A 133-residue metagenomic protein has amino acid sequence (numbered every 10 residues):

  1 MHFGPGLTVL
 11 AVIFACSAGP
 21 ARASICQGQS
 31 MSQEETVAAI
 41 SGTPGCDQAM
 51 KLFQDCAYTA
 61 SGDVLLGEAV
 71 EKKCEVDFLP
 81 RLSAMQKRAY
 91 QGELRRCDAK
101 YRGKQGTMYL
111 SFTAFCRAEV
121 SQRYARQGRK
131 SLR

Functional and structural regions predicted by a protein language model:
M1, I13-F14, L79: Generic hydrophobic secondary-structure signal
M1-T8: Bacterial N-terminal signal peptides that target proteins for export
G4, A15, T113-C116: Compositionally biased, low-structure terminal segments
T8-S17: Bacterial N-terminal signal peptides
S17-A23: Sec/Tat signal peptide C-region and signal peptidase I cleavage site
S24-R133: Mitochondrial intermembrane space
